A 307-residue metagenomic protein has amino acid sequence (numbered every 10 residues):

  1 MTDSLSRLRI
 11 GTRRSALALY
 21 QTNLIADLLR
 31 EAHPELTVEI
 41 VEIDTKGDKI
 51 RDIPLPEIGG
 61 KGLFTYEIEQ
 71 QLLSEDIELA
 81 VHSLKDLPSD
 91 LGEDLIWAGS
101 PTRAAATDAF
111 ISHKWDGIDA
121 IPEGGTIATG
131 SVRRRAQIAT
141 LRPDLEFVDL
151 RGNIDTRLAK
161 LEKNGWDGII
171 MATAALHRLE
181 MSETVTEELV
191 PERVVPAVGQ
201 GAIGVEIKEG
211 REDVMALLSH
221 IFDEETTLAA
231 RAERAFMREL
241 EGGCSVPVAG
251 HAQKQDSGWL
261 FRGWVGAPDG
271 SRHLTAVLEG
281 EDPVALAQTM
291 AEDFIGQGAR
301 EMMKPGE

Functional and structural regions predicted by a protein language model:
T2-I50, E57, T65, T140 (+1 more regions): Small-molecule-sensing regulatory modules
R9-G11, A80, A98, A128 (+1 more regions): Short, well-ordered beta-strand segments
D52-L79: Short, structured active-site "lid" loops
I77-V81, D167-G168: Short, Asp-centered acidic motifs that coordinate Mg2+ and/or phosphate in catalytic or ligand-binding sites
L84-L87, E93-D144: A conserved helix-loop-strand patch within extracytoplasmic ligand-binding domains of the periplasmic binding
P88-S89, R178: Short glycine-rich, flexible loops that bind phosphorylated cofactors or substrates
